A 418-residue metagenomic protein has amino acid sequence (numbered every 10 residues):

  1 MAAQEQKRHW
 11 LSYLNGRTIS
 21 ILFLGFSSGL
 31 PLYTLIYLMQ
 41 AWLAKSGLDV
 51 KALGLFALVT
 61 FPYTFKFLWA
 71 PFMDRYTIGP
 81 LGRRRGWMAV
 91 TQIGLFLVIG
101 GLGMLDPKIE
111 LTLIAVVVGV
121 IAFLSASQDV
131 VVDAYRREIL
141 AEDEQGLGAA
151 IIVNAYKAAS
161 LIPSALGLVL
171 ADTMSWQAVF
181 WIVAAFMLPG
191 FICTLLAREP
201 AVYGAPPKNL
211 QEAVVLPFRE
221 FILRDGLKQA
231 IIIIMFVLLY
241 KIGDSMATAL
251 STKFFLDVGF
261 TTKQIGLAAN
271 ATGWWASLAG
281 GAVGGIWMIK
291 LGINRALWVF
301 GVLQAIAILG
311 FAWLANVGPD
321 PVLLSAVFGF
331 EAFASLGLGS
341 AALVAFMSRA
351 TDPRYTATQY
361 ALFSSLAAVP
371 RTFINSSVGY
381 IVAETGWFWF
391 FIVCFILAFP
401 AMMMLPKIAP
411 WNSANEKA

Functional and structural regions predicted by a protein language model:
A2-L14, E199-I232: Juxtamembrane intracellular "pre-TM" segments in multi-pass secondary transporters
E5-Y63, I232-F236, Y240-F254, V258 (+1 more regions): Helix-loop boundary and gating motifs at the non-cytosolic
F65-G82, A279-W298, V382-A383: Helix-to-loop junctions at the C-terminal end of transmembrane segments in multipass secondary transporters
F65-K66, G146-A171, S364-N375: Glycine-rich segments within core transmembrane alpha-helices of 12-TM secondary carriers
M88-K108, V302-D320: C-terminal ends and interior cores of transmembrane alpha-helices in multi-pass membrane transporters/permeases
V90-F96, A178-L196, W389-K407: Symmetry-related core transmembrane helices of the 12-TM Major Facilitator Superfamily/SLC fold
A126-L140, G337-D352: Intracellular juxtamembrane helix-capping segments at the cytosolic ends of symmetry-related transmembrane helices
R295-L343: C-terminal transmembrane helical hairpin of 12-TM major facilitator-type secondary transporters
